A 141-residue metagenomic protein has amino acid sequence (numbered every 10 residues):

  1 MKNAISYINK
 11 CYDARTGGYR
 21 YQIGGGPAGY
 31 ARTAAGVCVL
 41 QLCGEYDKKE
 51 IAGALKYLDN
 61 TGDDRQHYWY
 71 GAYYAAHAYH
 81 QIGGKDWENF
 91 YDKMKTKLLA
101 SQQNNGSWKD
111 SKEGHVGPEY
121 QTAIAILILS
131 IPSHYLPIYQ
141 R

Functional and structural regions predicted by a protein language model:
M1-G53, T61-M94, A100, K109-R141: An alpha-helical repeat/solenoid feature that recognizes helix-turn-helix modules
Y57: Surface loop/turn signatures of beta-propeller and other carbohydrate-active proteins
